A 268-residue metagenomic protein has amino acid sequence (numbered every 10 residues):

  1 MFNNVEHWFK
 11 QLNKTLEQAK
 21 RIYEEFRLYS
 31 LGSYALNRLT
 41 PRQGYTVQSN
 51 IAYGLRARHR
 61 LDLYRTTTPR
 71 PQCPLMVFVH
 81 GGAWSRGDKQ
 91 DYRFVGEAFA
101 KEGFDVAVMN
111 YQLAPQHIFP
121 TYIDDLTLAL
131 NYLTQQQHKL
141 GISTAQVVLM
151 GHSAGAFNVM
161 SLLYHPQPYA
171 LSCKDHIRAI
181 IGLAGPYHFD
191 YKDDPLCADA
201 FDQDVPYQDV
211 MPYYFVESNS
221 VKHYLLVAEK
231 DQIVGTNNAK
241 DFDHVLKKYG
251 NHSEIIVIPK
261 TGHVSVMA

Functional and structural regions predicted by a protein language model:
Y23-R70: N-terminal cap/lid segment of alpha/beta-hydrolase-fold proteins
Q72-G81: Short beta-strand element of the alpha/beta-hydrolase
G87-G96, A107-Q146: Catalytic nucleophile-loop/oxyanion-hole region of alpha/beta-hydrolase and closely related hydrolase-like folds
N131-P195: Primarily recognizes the serine-hydrolase "nucleophile elbow" in alpha/beta-hydrolase and SGNH/GDSL folds
G185-F215: Mobile cap/lid helix-loop segments that gate and shape the active-site cleft of serine hydrolases
N219, Y224-V227, D231: Short beta-strand/loop motif that positions the catalytic acidic residue of the alpha/beta-hydrolase fold
Q232-D241: Conserved alpha/beta-hydrolase "acid-adjacent" motif
K240, K247-A268: C-terminal catalytic histidine-bearing segment of alpha/beta-hydrolase fold enzymes
